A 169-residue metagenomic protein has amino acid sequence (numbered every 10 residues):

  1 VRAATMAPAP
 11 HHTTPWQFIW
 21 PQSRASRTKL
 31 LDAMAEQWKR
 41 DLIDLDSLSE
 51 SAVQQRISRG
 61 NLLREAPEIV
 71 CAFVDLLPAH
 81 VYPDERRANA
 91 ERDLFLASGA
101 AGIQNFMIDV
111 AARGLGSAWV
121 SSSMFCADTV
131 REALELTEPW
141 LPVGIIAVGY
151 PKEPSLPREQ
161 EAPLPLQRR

Functional and structural regions predicted by a protein language model:
V1-A66: N-terminal amphipathic, basic helical "cap/leader" segment at the start of enzyme domains
R2-A4, V70, L76, R86-A133: Small-aliphatic-rich amphipathic alpha-helix that forms the alpha element of a beta-alpha
S23, L30, T129-V130, L136: Short Asp/Glu-rich motifs
E65-E68, L115, E138-P142: Short coil/turn connectors at secondary-structure junctions
A79-V81: Cytochrome P450 core scaffold surrounding the K-helix E-X-X-R motif and the conserved "meander" helix-loop region
R131-E138, L156-E159: Short proline/glycine-enriched turn/loop segments at secondary-structure junctions
V143-R169: C-terminal helix-cap and adjacent tail motif
